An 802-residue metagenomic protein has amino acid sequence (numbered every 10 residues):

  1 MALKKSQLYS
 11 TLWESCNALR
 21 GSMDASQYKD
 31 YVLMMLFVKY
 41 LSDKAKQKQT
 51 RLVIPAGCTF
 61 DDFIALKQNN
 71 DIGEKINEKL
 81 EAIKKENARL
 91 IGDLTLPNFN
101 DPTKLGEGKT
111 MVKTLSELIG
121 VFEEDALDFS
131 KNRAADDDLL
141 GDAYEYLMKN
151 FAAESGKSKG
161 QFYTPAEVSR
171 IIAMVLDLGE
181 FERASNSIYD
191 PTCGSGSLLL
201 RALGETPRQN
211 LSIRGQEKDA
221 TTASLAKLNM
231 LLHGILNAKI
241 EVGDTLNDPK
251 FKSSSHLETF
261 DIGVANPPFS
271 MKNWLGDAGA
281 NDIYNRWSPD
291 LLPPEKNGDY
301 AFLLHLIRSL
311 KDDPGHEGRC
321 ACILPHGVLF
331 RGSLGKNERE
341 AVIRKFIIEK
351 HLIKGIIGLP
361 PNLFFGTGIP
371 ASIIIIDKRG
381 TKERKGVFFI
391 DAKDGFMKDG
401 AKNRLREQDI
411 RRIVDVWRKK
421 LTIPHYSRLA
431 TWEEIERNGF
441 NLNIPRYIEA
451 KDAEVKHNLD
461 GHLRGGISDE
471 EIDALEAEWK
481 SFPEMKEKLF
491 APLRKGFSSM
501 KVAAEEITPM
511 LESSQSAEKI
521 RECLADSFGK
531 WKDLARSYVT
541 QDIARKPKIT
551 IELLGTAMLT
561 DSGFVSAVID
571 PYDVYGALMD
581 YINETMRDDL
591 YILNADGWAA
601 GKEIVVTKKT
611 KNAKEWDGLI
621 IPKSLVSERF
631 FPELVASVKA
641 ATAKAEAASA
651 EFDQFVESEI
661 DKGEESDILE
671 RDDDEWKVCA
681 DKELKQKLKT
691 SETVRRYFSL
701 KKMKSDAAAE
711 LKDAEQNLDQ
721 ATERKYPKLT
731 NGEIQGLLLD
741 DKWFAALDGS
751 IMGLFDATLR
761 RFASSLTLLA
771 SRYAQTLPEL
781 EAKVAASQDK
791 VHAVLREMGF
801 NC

Functional and structural regions predicted by a protein language model:
M1-L176, E180, V242-K250, S254 (+6 more regions): Non-catalytic, mostly N-terminal accessory regions of nucleic-acid modification and defense proteins
Q7, T11-E14, A18, D24-F37 (+2 more regions): Conserved Class I SAM-dependent methyltransferase catalytic core
F37, L232, F269, D312 (+11 more regions): Short, well-ordered loop/turn and helix-capping segments at boundaries between secondary-structure elements and domains
A45, T206, L310: Active-site catalytic pocket residues across diverse enzymes, especially alpha/beta-hydrolases
G108, R133, T192, S212-D219 (+9 more regions): Hydrophobic alpha-helical scaffolding
S130, R201, S224, K272 (+2 more regions): Short helix/loop capping segments that flank catalytic or ligand/cofactor-binding pockets
S158-A265, F269-N281, R286-D290, Y300-A301 (+4 more regions): Conserved S-adenosyl-L-methionine
I343, L352-I353, F364-G366, P370-I423 (+2 more regions): C-terminal, active-site-flanking charged/polar segments
